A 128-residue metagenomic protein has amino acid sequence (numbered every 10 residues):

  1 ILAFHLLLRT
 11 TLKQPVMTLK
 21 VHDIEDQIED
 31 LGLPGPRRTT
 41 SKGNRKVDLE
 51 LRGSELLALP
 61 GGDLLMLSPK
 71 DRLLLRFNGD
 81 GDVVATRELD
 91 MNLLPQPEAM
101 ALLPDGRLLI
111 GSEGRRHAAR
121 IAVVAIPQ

Functional and structural regions predicted by a protein language model:
I1-Q128: Sequence/structural signature of beta-propeller domains
